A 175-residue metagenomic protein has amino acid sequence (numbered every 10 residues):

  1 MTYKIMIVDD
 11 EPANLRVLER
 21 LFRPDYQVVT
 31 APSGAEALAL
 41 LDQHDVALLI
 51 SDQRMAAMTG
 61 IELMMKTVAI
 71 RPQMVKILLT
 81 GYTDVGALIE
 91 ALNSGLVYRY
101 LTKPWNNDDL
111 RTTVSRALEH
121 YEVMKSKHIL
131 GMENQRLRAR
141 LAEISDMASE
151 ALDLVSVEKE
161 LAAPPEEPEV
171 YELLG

Functional and structural regions predicted by a protein language model:
Y3, P12-T30: Two-component/phosphorelay signaling modules centered on CheY-like receiver
M6, H44-I50: Active-site beta3 strand of CheY-like receiver
D9, D52, T80: Active-site residues of response regulator receiver
L15, A56-A57, T80: The feature encodes the CheY-like receiver
T30-A39, G60: Helix N-cap/capping motif at the beta->alpha junctions
E62, T83-Y100: Alpha4 helix (beta4-alpha4-beta5 surface) of REC/receiver domains from two-component response regulators
T83-G86, W105-V114, L118, E122: C-terminal output helix
I129-G175: C-terminal output/effector regions of signal-responsive regulators
